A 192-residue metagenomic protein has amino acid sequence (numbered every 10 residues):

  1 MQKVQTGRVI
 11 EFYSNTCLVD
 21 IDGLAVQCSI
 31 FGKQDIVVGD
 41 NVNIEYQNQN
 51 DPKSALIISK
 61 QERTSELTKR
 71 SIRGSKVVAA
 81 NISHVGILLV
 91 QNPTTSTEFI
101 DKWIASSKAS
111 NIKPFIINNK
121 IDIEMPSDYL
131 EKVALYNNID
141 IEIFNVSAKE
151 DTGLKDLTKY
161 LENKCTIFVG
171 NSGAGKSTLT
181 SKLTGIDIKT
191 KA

Functional and structural regions predicted by a protein language model:
M1-T97: N-terminal accessory targeting/assembly segments
K3, Y13, S110, N137-I139: Short flexible coil/turn linkers enriched for glycine and charged/polar residues that connect secondary-structure
V4, Q34-V37, P52, V77-A80 (+8 more regions): Charged, alpha-helix-enriched surfaces in structured cytosolic catalytic cores of large nucleotide-utilizing machines
I82-L89, A109-I121, D140-S147: Conserved beta-strand/loop subsegment of P-loop NTPase cores
E98-A109, K113: Histidine-anchored nucleotide/phosphate-binding helix
D122-A174, T180: Canonical P-loop GTPase G-domain recognition
I186-A192: Switch I (effector-binding) loop of TRAFAC-class P-loop GTPase G-domains
